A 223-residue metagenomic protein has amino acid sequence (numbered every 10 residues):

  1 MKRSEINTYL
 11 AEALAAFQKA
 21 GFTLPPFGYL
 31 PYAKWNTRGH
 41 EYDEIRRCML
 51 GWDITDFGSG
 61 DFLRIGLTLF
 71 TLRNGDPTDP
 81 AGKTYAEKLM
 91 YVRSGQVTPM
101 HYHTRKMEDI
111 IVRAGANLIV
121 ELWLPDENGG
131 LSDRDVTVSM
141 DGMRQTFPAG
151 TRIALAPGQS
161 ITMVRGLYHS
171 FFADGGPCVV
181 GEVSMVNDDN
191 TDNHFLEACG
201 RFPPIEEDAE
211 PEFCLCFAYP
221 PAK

Functional and structural regions predicted by a protein language model:
M1-A86, E212-A218: A short, N-terminal "cap"/entry segment at the start of jelly-roll beta-barrel domains of the cupin/DSBH fold
K2, D126-T146, F172-K223: Double-stranded beta-helix
P77-E87, T98-D109, R113-A114: A short beta-loop-beta micro-motif enriched in histidine and acidic residues
K88-M90, E108-V112, R152-I153, I161: His/acidic/aromatic-lined binding-pocket segments of jelly-roll/cupin-type domains and related regulatory beta-sandwich
R93, A149-G176, V180-M185: Conserved metal-binding segment of the jelly-roll/cupin
R93-S94, K106-E108, V112-N128, R134: Glycine- and acidic-residue-biased ligand/ion/polar-headgroup-sensing regions
